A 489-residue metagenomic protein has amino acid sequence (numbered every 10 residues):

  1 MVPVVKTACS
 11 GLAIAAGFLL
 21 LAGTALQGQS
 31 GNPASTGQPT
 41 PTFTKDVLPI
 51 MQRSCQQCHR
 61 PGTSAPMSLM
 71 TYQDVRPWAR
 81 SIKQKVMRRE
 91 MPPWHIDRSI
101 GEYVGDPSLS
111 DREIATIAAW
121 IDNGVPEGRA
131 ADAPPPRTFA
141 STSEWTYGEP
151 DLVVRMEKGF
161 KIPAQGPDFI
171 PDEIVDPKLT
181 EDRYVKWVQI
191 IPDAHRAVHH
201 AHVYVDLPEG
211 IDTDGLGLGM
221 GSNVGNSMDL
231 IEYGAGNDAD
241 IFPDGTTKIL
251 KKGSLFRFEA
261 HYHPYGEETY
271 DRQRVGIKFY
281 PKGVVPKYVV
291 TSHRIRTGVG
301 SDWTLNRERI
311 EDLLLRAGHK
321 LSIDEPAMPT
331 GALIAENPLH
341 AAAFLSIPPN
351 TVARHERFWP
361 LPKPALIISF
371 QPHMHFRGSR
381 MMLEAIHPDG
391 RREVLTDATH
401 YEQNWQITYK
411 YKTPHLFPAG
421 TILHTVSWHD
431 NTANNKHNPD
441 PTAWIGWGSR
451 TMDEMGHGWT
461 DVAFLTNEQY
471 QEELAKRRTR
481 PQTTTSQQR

Functional and structural regions predicted by a protein language model:
M1-C9: N-terminal secretory signal peptides that target proteins for export/translocation
K6-T7, Q27, L179, V203: Beta-rich carbohydrate-recognition modules and glycan-binding surfaces
A8, A25, T484-S486: N-terminal compositionally biased, intrinsically disordered segments and leader/signal-like regions
S10-T24: Bacterial N-terminal signal peptides
G23-L179, R183, W187, A194 (+1 more regions): Aromatic- and Gly/Pro-enriched helix-to-coil junctions and flexible linker segments
P93, R98-Y103, A133-Y184, Q189-L366 (+1 more regions): Beta-strand-centric surfaces of beta-sandwich/beta-rich domains
